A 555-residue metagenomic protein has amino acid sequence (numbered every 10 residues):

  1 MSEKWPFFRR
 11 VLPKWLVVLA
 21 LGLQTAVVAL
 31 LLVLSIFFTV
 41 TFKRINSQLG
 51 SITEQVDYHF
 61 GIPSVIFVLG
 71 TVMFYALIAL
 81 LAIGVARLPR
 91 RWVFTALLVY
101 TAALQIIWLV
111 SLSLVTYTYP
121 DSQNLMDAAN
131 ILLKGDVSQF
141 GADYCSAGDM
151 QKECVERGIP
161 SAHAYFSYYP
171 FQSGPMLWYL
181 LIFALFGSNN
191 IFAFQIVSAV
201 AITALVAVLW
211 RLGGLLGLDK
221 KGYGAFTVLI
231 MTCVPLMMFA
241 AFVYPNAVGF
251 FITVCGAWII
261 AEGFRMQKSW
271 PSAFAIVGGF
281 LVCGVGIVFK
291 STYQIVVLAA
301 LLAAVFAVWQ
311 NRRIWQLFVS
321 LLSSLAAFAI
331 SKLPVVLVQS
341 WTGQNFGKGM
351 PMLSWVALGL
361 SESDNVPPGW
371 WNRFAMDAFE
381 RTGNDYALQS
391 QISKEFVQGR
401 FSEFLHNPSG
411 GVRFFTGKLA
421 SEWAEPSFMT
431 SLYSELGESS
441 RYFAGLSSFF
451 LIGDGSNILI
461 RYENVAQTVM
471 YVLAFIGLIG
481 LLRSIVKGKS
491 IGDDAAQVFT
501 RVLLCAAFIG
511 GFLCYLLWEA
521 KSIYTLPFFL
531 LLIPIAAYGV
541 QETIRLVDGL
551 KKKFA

Functional and structural regions predicted by a protein language model:
M1-S111, V319-A327, K553-A555: Start-transfer (signal-anchor) and selected internal transmembrane alpha helices of multi-pass inner/ER membrane
L32, I52-V72, N189-S198, G417-G511: Membrane-interface anchor segments at the N-terminal boundary of transmembrane helices in multi-pass membrane enzymes
K134-P160, S340-S440: Membrane-proximal stem/loop segments at transmembrane-domain junctions that anchor or position
H163-L180, L185-A204, I460-N464: Loop-to-helix entry region of an early transmembrane alpha helix in multi-pass inner-membrane enzymes
I196-G217, C255, I476-I479: Transmembrane-helix motifs of polytopic, lipid-linked glycan transferases
L209-T232, V502: Transmembrane-helix signature of polytopic, membrane-embedded enzymes that assemble or transfer cell-envelope glycans
G217, V254-A275: Membrane-interface transmembrane helices that cradle and orient dolichyl/undecaprenyl
M238-G249: Short acidic/glycine- and proline-prone juxtamembrane loop motifs at membrane-interface regions of multi-pass membrane
